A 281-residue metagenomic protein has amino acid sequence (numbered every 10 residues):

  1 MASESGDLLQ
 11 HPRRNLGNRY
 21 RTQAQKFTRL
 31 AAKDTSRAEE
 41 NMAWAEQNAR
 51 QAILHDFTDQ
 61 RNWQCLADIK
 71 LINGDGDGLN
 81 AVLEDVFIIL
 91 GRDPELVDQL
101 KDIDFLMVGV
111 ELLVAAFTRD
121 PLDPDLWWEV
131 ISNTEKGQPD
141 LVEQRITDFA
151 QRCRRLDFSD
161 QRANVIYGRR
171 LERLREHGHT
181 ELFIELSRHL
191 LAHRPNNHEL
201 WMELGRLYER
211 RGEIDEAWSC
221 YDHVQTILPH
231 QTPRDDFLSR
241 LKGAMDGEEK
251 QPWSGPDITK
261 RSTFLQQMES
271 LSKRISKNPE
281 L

Functional and structural regions predicted by a protein language model:
M1-A32, S36, F87-L182, Q225-L281: Intrinsically disordered, low-complexity, charge-biased linker/tail regions
Q10, A52-I53, L190-L191, T232: Short coil/turn linkers that connect adjacent helices within long alpha-helical scaffolds, especially alpha-solenoid
Q25, R29, R50, Q64 (+4 more regions): Amphipathic alpha-helical repeat scaffolds
W44, Q51, D85, L186-H189 (+1 more regions): The canonical alpha-helical register within tetratricopeptide repeats
R61-C65, A81, L96-K101, G168-R169 (+3 more regions): Alpha-solenoid helical repeat scaffolds
